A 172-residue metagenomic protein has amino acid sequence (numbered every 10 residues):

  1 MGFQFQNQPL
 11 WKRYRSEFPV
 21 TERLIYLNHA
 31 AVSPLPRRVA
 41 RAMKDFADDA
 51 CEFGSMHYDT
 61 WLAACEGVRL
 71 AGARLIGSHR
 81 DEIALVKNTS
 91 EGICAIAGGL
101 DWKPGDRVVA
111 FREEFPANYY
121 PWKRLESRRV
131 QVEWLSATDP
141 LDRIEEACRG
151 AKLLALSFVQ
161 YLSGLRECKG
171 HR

Functional and structural regions predicted by a protein language model:
M1-R172: Pyridoxal 5′-phosphate
